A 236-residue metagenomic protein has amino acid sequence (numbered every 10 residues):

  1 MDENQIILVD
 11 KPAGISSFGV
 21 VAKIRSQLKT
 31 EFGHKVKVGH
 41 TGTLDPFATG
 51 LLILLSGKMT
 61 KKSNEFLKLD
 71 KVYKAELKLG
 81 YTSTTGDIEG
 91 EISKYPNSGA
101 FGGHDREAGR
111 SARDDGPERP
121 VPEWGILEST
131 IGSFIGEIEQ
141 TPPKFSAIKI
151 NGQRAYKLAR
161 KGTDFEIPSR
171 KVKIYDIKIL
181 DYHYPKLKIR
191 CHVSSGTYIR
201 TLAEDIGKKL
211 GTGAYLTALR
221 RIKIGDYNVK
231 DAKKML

Functional and structural regions predicted by a protein language model:
M1-R106, R110, D114-L236: Catalytic/RNA-binding core of pseudouridine synthases
